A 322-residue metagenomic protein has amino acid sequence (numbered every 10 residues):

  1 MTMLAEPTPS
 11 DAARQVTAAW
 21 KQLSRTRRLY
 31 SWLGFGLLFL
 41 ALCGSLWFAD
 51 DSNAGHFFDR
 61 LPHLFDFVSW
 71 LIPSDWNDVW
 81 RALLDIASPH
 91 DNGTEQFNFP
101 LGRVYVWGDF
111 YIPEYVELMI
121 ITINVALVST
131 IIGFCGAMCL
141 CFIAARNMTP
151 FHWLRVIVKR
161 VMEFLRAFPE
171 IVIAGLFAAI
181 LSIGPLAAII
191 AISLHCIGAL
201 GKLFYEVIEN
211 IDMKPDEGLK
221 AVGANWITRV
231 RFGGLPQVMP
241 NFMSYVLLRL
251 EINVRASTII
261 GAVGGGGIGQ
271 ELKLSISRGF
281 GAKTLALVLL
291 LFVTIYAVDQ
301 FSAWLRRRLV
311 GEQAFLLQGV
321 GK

Functional and structural regions predicted by a protein language model:
M1-I131, I143, N147, V310-K322: N-terminal, non-cleaved signal-anchor transmembrane helix
G44-D51, A174-L181, Y296: A structural signal for multi-pass alpha-helical bundles of membrane permease subunits that mediate small-molecule
D66-P73, E117, I121, V156-R166 (+6 more regions): Short amphipathic alpha-helical coupling elements at transmembrane boundaries
I121, V125, G261, Q270 (+1 more regions): Pore-lining and gate-forming transmembrane alpha-helices of multi-pass membrane transport proteins
A126, T130-M138, F142, R146 (+6 more regions): Hydrophobic positions within alpha-helical transmembrane segments of bacterial inner-membrane proteins
K159, G184-G234, P240-R249, Q300-A303: Membrane-cytosol interface at the C-terminal ends of specific transmembrane alpha-helices in multi-pass membrane
K159-S193: Generic hydrophobic transmembrane alpha-helix motif, especially the helices
L285-K322: C-terminal transmembrane helix and the adjacent membrane-cytosol boundary/short C-terminal tail of inner/organellar
